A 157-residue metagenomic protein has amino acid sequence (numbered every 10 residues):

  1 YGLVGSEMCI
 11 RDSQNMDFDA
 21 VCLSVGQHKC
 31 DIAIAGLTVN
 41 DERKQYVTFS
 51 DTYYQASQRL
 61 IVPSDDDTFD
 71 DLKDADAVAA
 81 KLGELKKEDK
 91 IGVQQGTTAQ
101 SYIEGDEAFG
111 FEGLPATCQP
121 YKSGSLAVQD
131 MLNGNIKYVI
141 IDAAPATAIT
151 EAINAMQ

Functional and structural regions predicted by a protein language model:
Y1-G5, C9-I10: Single conserved hydrophobic/aromatic residue that forms the stacking wall/gate of nucleotide- or nucleobase-binding
S6, Q55-G124, V128, A143-T147: Bilobed "Venus flytrap"/periplasmic-binding protein-like clamshell domains and structurally analogous long
D12-A80: Acidic, polar ligand-binding/catalytic clefts
A20, G36-Y46, S101-F109, L132-Q157: A ligand-binding cleft/hinge motif common to bilobed small-molecule-binding domains
G26-A35, D89, S123, L132-D142: Alpha-to-beta junction loops
